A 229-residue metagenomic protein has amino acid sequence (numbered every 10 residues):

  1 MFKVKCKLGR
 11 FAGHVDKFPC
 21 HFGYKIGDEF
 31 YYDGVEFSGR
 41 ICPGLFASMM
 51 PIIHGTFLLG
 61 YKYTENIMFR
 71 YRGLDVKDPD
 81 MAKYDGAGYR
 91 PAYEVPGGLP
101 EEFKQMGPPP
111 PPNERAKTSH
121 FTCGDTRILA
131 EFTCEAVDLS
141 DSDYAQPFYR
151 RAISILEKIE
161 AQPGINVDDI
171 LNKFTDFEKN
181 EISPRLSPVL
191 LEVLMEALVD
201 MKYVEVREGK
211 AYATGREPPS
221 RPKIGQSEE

Functional and structural regions predicted by a protein language model:
F2-V15: Short, structured beta-strand/loop micro-motifs enriched in basic residues and often containing a Trp
F37-S48: Short, Lys/Arg- and Gly-enriched loop/turn segments at beta-strand edges
Q105-P147: Long, low-complexity, charged/polar intrinsically disordered regions in eukaryotic proteins
V137-G164: Short alpha-helical segments that sit at the start of domains
G164-S183: Short acidic, hydrophobic short linear motifs in intrinsically disordered regions
M195, V199-G209: A short, conserved structural fragment
V206-E229: Short, cationic-aromatic polyanion-contact patches
